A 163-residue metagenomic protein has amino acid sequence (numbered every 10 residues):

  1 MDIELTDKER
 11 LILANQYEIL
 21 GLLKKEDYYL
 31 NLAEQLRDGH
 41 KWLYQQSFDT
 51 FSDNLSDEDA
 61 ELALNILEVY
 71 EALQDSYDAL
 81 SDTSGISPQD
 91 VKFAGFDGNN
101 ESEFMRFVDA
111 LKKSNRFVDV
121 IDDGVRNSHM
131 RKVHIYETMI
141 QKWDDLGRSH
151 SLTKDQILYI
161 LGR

Functional and structural regions predicted by a protein language model:
M1-Q35: Extended alpha-helical segments
I3, I12, I19, I66 (+5 more regions): Weak global preference for isoleucine
T6, S56-D57, T153: Ser/Thr-centered flexible coil motifs
R10, E18, L30, L62 (+5 more regions): Low-complexity, compositionally biased segments
G21-D27, T83-F93, H150, K154 (+1 more regions): Generic structural signal for short, solvent-exposed loop/turn connectors between secondary structure elements
E26-A110: Long, charge-patterned amphipathic interaction tracts in eukaryotic proteins
F104-R163: Charge-dense, extended regions
